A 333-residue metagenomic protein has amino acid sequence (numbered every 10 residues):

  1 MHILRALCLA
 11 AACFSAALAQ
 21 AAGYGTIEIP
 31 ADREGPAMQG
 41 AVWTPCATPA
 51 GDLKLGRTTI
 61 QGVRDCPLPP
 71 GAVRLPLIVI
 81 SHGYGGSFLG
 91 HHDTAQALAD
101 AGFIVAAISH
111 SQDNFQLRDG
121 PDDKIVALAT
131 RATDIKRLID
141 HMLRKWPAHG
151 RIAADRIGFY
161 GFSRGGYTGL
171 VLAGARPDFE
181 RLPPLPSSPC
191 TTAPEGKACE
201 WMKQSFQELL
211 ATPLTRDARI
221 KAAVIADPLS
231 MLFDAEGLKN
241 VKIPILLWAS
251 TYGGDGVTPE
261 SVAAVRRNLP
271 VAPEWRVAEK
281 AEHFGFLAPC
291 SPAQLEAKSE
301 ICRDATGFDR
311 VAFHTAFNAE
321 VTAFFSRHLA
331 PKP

Functional and structural regions predicted by a protein language model:
Q20-I80, E274: Domain-level recognition of soluble alpha/beta enzyme cores, biased toward histidine phosphatases/phosphomutases
R57, G85, L89-H92, S109-T130 (+1 more regions): Cap/lid segment of the alpha/beta-hydrolase catalytic domain
C66-P67, G71-V73, G86-Q112: Short amphipathic alpha-helix adjacent to the substrate-entry channel of hydrolases
P76-G83, S109, A249-S250: The conserved beta1-alpha1 loop
K124-G150, A154, V171, E180-E195 (+1 more regions): Alpha/beta-hydrolase active-site loop
G161-G165, G169: Gly/Ala-rich beta-loop-alpha elbow adjacent to hydrolase catalytic centers
V241, L247-A249: Short beta-strand/loop motif that positions the catalytic acidic residue of the alpha/beta-hydrolase fold
G254-S261: Conserved alpha/beta-hydrolase "acid-adjacent" motif
